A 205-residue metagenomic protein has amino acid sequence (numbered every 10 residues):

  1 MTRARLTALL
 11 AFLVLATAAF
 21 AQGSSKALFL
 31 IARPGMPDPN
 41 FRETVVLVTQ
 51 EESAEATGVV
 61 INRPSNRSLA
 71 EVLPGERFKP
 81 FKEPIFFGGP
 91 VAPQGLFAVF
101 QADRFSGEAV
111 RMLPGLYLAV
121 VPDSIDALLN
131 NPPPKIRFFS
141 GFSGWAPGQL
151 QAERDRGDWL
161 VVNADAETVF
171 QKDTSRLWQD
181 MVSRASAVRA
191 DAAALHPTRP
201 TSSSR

Functional and structural regions predicted by a protein language model:
M1-R5: Positively charged n-region of N-terminal signal peptides that target proteins for export
T7-A18: Bacterial N-terminal signal peptides
F20-R205: A short aromatic-anchored loop/beta-hairpin motif
